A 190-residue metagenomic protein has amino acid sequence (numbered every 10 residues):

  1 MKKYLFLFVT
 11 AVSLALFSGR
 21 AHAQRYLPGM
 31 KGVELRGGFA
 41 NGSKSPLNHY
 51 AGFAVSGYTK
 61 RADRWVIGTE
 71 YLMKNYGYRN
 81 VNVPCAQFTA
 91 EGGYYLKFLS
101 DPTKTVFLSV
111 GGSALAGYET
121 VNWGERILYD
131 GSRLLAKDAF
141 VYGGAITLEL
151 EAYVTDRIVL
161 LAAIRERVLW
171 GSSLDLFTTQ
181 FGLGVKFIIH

Functional and structural regions predicted by a protein language model:
M1-P28: Cleavable N-terminal export/targeting peptides
A21-K74, K186-H190: Short glycine/proline- and aromatic-enriched beta-strand/turn motifs that initiate or cap beta-hairpins
G29-K31, S45-A51, N82-A90, V106 (+2 more regions): Residues that define the transmembrane beta-barrel architecture of outer-membrane proteins
G38-N41, Y76-V83, D130-A136, V168-S172: Extracellular loop and loop/strand-boundary signature of outer-membrane beta-barrel proteins
A51-V55, A90-Y94, I146-L148, A152 (+1 more regions): Membrane-embedded beta-strands of outer-membrane beta-barrel proteins, especially the hydrophobic/small aromatic
A54-Y129, F187-H190: Gram-negative (and chloroplast) outer-membrane scaffold detector with strong preference for beta-barrel transmembrane
L72, E149-H190: Predominantly the C-terminal beta-signal and adjacent terminal strand-loop region of outer-membrane beta-barrel
W123-I164, F187: Extended low-complexity acidic/polar segments
